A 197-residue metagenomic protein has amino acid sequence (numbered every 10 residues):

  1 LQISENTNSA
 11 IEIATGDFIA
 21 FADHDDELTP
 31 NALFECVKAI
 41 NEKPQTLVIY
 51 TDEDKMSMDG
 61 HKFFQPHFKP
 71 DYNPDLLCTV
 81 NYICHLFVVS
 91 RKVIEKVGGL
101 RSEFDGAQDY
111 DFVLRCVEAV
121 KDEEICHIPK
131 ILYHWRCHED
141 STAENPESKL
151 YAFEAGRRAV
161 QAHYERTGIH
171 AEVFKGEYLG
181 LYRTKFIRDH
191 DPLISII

Functional and structural regions predicted by a protein language model:
L1-A14: Glycine-rich, basic loop-to-helix element that forms the pyrophosphate-binding segment of sugar-nucleotide handling
I19: Short aromatic/hydrophobic "clamp" motif used to bind/position activated sugar donors
A22-H24: Catalytic metal- and UDP-sugar-binding loop of GT-A-like glycosyltransferases, i.e., residues flanking the conserved
E27, N31-F63, H138: Conserved donor NDP-sugar-binding/catalytic core segment of glycosyltransferases
Y50-C84, K130: Acidic/His-rich active-site region of diverse nucleotide-sugar glycosyltransferases
N73-Q161: Conserved nucleotide-sugar donor-binding catalytic segment
Q161-I197: N-proximal low-complexity "stem/linker" segments adjacent to membrane-targeting elements
